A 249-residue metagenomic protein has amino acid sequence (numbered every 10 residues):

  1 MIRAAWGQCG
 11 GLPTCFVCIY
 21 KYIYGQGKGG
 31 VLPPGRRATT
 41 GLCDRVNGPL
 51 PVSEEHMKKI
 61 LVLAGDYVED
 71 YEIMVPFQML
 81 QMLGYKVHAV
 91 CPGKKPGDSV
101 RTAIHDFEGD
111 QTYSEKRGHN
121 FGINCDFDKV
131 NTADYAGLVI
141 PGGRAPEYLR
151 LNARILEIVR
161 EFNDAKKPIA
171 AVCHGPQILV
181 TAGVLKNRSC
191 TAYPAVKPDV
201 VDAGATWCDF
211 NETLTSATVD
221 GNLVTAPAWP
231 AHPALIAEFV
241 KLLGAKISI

Functional and structural regions predicted by a protein language model:
R3, R36-R37, R45: Basic polycationic patches enriched in arginine
C9, C15-C18, C43: Cysteine-centered motifs
P33, R45, P49-P51: Compositionally biased, intrinsically disordered low-complexity segments enriched in Pro/Arg/Gln/His
P49-A165, I178-S189, K197-I249: Extended, subdomain-level signal for the structured scaffold at the beginning of enzyme domains
V172-G175: Short, thiol/selenol-centered motifs that function as redox-active sites or metal-ligating centers
